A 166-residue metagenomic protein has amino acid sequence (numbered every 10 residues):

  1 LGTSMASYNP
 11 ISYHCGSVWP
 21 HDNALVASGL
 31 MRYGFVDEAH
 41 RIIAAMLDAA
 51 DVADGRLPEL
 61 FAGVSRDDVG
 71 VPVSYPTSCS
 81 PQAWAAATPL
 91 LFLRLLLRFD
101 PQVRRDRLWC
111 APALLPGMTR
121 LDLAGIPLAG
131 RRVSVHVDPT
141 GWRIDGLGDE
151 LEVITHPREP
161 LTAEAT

Functional and structural regions predicted by a protein language model:
L1-S4: C-terminal helix-loop subdomains that flank or include functional centers
A6, I11-R120, I126-P127, R132-S134: C-terminal capping/lid segments that line or modulate ligand- or cofactor-binding pockets
T119-T166: C-terminal beta-sandwich/jelly-roll accessory domains of carbohydrate-active enzymes
